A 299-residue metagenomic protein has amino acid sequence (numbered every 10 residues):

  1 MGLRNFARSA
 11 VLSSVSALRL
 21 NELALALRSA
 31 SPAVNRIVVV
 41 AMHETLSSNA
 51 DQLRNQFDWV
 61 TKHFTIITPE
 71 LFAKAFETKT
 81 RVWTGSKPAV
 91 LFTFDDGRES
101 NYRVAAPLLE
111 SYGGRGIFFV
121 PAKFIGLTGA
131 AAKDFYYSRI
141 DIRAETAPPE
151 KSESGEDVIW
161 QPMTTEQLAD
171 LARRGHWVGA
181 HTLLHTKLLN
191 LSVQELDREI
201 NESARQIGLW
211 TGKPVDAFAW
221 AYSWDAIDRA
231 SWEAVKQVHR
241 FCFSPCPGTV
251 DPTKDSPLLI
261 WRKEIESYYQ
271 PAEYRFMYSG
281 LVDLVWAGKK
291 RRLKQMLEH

Functional and structural regions predicted by a protein language model:
M1-T93, S100, N190-A217, Y222-H299: C-terminal active-site subregion of NodB/CE4 polysaccharide deacetylases
V40, K87-V90, R98, E110-A226 (+1 more regions): Metal-dependent polysaccharide deacetylase catalytic core of the NodB/CE4 family, i.e., the active-site-bearing domain
Q56-H63, L108-Y112, R174: A short, Lys/Arg-enriched amphipathic alpha-helix followed by its capping loop at the start of a domain
G97-A105: Di-metal (Zn2+ and/or Mg2+/Mn2+) metal-binding site signature of metallo-dependent hydrolases with the MBL/beta-CASP
